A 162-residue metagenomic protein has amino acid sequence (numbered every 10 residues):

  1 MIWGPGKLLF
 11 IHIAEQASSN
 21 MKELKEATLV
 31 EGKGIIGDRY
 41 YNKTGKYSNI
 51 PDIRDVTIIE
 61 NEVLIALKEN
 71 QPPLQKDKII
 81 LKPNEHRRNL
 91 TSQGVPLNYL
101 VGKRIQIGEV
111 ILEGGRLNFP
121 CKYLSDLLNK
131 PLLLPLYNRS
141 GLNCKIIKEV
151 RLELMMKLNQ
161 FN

Functional and structural regions predicted by a protein language model:
M1-N162: Metal-cofactor-dependent catalytic cores
